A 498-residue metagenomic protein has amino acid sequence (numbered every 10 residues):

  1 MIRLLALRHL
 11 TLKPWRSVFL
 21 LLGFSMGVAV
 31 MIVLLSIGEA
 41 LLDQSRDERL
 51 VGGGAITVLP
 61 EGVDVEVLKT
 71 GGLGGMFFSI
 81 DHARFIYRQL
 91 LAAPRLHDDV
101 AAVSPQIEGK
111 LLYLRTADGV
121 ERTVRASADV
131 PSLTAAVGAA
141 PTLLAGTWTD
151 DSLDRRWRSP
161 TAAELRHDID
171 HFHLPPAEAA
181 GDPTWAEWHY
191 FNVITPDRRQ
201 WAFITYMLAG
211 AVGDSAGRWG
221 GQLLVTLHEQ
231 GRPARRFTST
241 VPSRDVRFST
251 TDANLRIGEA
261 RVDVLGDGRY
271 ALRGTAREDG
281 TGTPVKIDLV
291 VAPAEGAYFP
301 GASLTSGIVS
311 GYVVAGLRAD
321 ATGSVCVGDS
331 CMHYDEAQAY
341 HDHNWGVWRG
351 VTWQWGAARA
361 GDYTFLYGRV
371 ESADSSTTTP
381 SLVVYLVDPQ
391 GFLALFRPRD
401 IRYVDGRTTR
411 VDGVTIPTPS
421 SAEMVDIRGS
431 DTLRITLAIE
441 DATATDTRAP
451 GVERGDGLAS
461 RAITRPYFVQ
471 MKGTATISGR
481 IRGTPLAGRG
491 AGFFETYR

Functional and structural regions predicted by a protein language model:
M1-M31: N-terminal Sec/SRP start-transfer signal
T11, G62-V63, P196-R199: Short polar catalytic/cofactor-binding loops
L22-F24, L59-E61, Q106-E108, D129 (+3 more regions): Acidic/polar N-terminal loop/beta-strand segments that form early-domain functional surfaces
A29, D129-P131: Metal-centered catalytic cores of metalloenzymes
V30, L34, L73-F78, G307-Y312: Flexible, glycine/proline-enriched loop segments at strand-loop-helix junctions that form or flank small-ligand binding
L35-R125, A140: Hydrophobic, regular-secondary-structure patches
P131-T142: Diglycine-centered glycine-rich loop/turn motifs
A140-R498: Structured soluble/peripheral alpha/beta segments that form catalytic or ligand/cofactor-binding pockets
